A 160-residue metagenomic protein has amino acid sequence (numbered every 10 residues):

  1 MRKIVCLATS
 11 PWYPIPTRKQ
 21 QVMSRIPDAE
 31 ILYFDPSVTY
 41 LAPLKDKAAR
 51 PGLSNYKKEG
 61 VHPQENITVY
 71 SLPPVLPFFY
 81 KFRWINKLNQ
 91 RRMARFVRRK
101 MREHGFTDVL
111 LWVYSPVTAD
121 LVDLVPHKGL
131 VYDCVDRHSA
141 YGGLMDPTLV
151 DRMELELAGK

Functional and structural regions predicted by a protein language model:
M1-N55: N-terminal subdomain of nucleotide-sugar transferases
K3, D108-L110, G129: Structural motif
R25-P27, D123-P126, L157-G159: Short, conserved loop/helix-junction motifs that constitute active-site signature segments in enzyme catalytic cores
E30-L32, W112, D123-A140: Active-site proximal beta-strand in glycosyltransferases
L41-F106: A conserved catalytic-core segment of Leloir-type glycosyltransferases
P43-L44, S139-T148: Short, charged, surface-exposed secondary-structure boundary motifs
M93-A94, L110-P126: An aromatic- and histidine-rich active-site surface loop
R95-R102, D146-K160: Membrane-proximal helix-turn-helix segments that form the acceptor-binding/catalytic region of lipid-linked
